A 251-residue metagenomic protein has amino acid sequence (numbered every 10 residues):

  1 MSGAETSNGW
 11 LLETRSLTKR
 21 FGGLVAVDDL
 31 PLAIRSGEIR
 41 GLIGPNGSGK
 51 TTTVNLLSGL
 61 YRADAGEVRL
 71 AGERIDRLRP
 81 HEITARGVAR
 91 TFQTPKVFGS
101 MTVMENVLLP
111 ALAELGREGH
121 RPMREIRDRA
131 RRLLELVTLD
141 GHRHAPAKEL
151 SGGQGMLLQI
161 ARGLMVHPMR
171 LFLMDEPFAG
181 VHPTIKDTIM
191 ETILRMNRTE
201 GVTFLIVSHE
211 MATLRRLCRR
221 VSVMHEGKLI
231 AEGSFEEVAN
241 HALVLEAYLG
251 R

Functional and structural regions predicted by a protein language model:
G3-E13, L17-R251: Glycine-rich phosphate-binding loops of nucleotide-dependent enzymes
